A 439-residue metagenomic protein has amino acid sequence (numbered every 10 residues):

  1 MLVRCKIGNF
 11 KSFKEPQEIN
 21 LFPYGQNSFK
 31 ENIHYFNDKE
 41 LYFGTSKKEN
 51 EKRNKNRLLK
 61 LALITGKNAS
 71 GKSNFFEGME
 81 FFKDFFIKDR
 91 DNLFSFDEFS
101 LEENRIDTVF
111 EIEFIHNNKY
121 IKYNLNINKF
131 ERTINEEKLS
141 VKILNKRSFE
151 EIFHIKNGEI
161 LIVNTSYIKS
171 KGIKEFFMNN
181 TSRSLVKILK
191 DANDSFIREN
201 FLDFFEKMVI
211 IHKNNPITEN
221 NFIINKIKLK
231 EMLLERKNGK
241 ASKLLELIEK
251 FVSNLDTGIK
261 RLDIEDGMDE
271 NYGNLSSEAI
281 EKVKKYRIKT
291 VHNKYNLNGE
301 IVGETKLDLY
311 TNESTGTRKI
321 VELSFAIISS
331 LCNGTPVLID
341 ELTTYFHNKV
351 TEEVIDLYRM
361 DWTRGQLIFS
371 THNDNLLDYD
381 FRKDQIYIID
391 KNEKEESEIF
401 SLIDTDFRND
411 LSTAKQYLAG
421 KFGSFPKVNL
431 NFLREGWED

Functional and structural regions predicted by a protein language model:
M1-D84, N296-G436: Switch/communication elements of ASCE P-loop NTPase nucleotide-binding domains
M1-R4, N104-I112, T133-N135: Short, hydrophobic/aromatic-rich segments at coil-to-beta transitions
R4, G8, K226-N312, L430-F432 (+1 more regions): Extended helical coiled-coil dimerization/tether regions that scaffold and oligomerize large DNA-maintenance assemblies
M79-R90, I259: A generic secondary-structure signal for well-formed alpha-helical elements
I87-R105, Y379-D380: Flexible phosphate/Mg2+-sensing switch loops adjacent to catalytic phosphate-binding sites
E103-T108, I112-L125: Conserved amphipathic alpha-helical "coupling/scaffold" segments that transmit conformational changes between domains
F110-I115, L139, T290-H292: Short beta-strand segments that buttress and anchor functional surface loops
K122-M268: Electropositive, glycine-dotted interaction segments that contact anionic polymers or phosphate-rich ligands
